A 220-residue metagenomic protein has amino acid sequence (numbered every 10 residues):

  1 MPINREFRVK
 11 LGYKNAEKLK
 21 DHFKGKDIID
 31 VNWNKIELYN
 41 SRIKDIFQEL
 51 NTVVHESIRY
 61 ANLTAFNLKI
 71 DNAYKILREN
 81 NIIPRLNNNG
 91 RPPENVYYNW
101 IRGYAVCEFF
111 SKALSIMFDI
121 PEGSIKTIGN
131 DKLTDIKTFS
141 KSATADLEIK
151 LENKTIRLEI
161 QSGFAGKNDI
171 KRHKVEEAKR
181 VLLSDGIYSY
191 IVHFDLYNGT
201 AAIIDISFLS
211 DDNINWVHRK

Functional and structural regions predicted by a protein language model:
M1-N89, P93: Nuclease-adjacent, charged terminal/linker segments that flank catalytic cores
N88-K112: A short, highly charged nucleic-acid-interacting micro-segment common to nuclease and nuclease-linked defense proteins
D119-D131: Short, well-structured beta-strand/strand-turn elements
N130-D146: Charged, often glycine-rich, active-site loop that binds/positions anionic groups
A145-F164: Conserved catalytic cores of phosphodiester-cleaving nucleases, focusing on short active-site segments
S162-D185: Mg2+/Mn2+-dependent nuclease catalytic core
L182-D211: Nucleic-acid nuclease catalytic cores
L209-K220: Charged, structured surface patches that assemble and position nucleic-acid processing machinery
